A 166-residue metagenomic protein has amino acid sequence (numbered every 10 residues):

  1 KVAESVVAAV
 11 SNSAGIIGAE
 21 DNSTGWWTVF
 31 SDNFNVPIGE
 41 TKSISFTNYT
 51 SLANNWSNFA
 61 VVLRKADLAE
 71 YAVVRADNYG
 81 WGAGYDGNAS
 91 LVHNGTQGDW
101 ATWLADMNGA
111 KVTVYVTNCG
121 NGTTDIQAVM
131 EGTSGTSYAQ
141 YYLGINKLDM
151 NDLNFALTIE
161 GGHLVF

Functional and structural regions predicted by a protein language model:
K1-N12: Extracellular glycan-recognition surfaces and repeat-rich motifs
K1-V2, D21-S23, I145-F166: Ligand-recognition surfaces built from glycine- and aromatic
V10-N12, D21, A76, H93 (+1 more regions): Generic beta-strand structural signal
G15-N88: Secretory/extracellular carbohydrate-interaction modules and structurally similar beta-sandwich "look-alikes"
V29-V36, Q97-A105, I145: Beta-strand-rich interaction surfaces with strong enrichment in secreted/lumenal proteins
F34, S134-A139, G162-V165: Polar, enzyme-active/binding microenvironments
I44, A105-Y142: Carbohydrate-binding surfaces in secreted/extracellular proteins
G87-T113: Short, aromatic/His-centered strand-loop micro-motif at the edge of beta-sheets
